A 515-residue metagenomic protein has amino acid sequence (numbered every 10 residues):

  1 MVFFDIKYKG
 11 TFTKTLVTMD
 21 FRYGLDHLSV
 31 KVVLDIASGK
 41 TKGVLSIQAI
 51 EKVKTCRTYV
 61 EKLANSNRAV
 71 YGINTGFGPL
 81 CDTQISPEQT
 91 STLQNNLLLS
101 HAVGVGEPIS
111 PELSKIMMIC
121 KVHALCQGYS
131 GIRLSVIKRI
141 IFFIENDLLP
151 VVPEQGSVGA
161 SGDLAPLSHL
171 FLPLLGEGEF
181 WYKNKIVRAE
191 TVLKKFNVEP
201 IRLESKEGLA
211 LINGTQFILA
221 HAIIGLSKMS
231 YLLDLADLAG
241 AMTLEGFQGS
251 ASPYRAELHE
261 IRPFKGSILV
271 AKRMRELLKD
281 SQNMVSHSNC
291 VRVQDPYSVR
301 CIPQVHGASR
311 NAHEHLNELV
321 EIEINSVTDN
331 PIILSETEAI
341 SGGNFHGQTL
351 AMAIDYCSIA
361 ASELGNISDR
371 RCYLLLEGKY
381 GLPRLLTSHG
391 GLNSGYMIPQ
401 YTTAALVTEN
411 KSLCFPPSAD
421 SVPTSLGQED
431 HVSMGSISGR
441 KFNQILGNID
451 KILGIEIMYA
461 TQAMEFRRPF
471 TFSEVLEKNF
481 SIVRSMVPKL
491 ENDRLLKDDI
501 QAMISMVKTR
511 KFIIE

Functional and structural regions predicted by a protein language model:
M1-T18: N-terminal amphipathic/basic-hydrophobic helices that include classical n-h-c signal peptides and signal-anchor
D20-N67, Q94-P153, L244, H259: Glycine-rich, flexible loop motifs
D20-T41, L45-K52, C56-Y59, A64 (+1 more regions): C-terminal auxiliary extensions adjacent to catalytic cores
R68, T83, V270: Polyanion/phosphate-binding surface patch
Y71-L93, S100-L125, P153-L175, E190 (+2 more regions): FAD-binding core of FAD-dependent oxidoreductases, characterized by glycine-rich FAD pyrophosphate-binding loops
F77, V103-G104, H123-A124, I144 (+6 more regions): Acidic, glycine-rich active-site loops and adjacent beta-strand->loop/helix elements that engage anionic groups
Q127-E145, L149, A160-L167, L172 (+1 more regions): Well-ordered mid-protein domain cores that form the structural environment of catalytic cofactors
